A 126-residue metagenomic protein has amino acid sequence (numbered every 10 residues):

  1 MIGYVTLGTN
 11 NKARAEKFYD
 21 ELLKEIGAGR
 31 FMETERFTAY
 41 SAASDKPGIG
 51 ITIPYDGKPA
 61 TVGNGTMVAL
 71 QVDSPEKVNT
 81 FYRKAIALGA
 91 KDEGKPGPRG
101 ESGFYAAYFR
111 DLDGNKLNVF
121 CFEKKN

Functional and structural regions predicted by a protein language model:
M1, T61-N64, E101: Short glycine-enriched loop/turn motifs at secondary-structure junctions
M1-E16, V68, E123-N126: N-terminal beta-strand motif that seeds the catalytic metal site of vicinal oxygen chelate
Y4-T6, G50, M67, Y108 (+1 more regions): Conserved beta-strand segments that form the floor/walls of ligand-binding pockets within enzyme and binding domains
L7-G48: Core segments of cupin and vicinal oxygen chelate
A15-Y19, A85, G114: Conserved active-site tyrosine of GNAT-family acetyltransferases
I26, I86-N126: Vicinal oxygen chelate
S41-T80: Long, continuous compositionally biased terminal/linker segments
M67-R99: Mid-chain, well-packed structural core segment of small domains
